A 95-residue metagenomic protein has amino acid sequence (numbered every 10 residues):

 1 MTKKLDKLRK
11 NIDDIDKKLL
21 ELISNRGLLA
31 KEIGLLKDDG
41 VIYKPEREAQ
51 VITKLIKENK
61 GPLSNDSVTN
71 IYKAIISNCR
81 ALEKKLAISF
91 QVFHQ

Functional and structural regions predicted by a protein language model:
M1-Q95: Domain-level signature for soluble enzymes in the chorismate/prephenate branch of the shikimate pathway
